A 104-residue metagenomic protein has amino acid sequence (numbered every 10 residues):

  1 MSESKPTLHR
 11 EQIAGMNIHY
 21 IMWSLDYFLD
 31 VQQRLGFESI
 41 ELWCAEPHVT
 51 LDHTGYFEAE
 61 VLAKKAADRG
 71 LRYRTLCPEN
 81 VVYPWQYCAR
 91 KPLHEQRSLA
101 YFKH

Functional and structural regions predicted by a protein language model:
M1-H104: N-terminal pre-domain/capping segments
